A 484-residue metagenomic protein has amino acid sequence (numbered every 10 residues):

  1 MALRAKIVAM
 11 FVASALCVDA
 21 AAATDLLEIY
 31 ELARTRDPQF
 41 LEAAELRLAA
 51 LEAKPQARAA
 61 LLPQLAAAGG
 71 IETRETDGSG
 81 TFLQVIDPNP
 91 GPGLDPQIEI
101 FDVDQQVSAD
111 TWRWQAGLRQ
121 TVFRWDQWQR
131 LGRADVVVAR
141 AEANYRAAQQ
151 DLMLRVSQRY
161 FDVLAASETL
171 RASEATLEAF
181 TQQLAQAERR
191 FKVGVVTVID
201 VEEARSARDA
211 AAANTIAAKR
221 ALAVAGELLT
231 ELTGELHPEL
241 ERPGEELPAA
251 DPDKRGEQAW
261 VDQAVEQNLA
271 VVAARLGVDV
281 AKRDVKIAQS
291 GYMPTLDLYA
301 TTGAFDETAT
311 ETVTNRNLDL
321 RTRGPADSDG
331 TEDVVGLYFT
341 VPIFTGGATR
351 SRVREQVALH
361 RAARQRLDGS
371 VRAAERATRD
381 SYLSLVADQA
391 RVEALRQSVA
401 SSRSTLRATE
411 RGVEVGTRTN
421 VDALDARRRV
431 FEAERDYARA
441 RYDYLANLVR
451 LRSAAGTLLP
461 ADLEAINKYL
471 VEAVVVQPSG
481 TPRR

Functional and structural regions predicted by a protein language model:
A2, A148-Q267, G277, S384 (+6 more regions): Periplasmic alpha-helical coiled-coil/stalk elements that build and connect Gram-negative outer-membrane
K6-D19: Bacterial N-terminal signal peptides
M10, E75, D436-R484: Acidic, low-complexity, intrinsically disordered peripheral segments
A21-G78, T121, L236-H237, P243-D279 (+3 more regions): Bacterial Sec-pathway N-terminal export signals of envelope proteins
E31-L41, L48-P63, V103-S108, Q115-R133 (+8 more regions): A glycine-/polar-enriched beta->alpha junction
E42-A57, A148, L152-R171, Q182 (+6 more regions): Amphipathic alpha-helical coiled-coil segments
A68-A116, E246-K254, K286, Y299-V341 (+1 more regions): Small/polar, glycine/serine/threonine/aspartate-rich low-complexity segments that form flexible
G78-Q84, Q129, R133, E203-S206 (+4 more regions): Outer-membrane beta-barrel translocator domains and adjoining extracellular loop/strand segments of Gram-negative
